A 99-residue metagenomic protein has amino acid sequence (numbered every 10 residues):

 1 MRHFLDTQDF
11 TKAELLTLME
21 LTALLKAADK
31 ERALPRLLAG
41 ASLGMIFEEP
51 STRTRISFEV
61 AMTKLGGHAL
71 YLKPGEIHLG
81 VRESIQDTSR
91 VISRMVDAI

Functional and structural regions predicted by a protein language model:
M1-I56, V60: Positively charged, low-complexity intrinsically disordered leader regions
L43, F47-A98: Active-site cofactor/substrate anionic-group-binding motifs, chiefly glycine- and Lys/Arg-rich phosphate-binding loops
